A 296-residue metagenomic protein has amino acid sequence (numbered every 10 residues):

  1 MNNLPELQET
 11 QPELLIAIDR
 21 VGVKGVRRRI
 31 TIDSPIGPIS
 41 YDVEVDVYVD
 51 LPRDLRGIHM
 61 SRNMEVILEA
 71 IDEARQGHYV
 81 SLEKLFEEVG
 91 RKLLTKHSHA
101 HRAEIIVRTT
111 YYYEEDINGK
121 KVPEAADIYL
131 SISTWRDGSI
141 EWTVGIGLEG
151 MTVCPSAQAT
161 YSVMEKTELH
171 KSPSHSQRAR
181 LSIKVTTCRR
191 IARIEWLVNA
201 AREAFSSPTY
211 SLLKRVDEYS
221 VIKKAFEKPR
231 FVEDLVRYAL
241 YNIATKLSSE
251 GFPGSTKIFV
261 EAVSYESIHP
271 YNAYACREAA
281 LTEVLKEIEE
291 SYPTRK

Functional and structural regions predicted by a protein language model:
M1-K296: N-terminal intrinsically disordered, cationic/polar leader segments that include organellar targeting peptides
